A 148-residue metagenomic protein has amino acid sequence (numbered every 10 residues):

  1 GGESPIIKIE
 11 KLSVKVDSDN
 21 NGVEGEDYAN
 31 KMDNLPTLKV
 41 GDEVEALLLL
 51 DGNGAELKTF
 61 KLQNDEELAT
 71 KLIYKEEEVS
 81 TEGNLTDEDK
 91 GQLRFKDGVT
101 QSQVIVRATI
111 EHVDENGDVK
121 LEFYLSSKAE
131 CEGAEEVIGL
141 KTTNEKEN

Functional and structural regions predicted by a protein language model:
S4-N148: First exposed extracellular module after export/assembly in secreted or surface-exposed proteins
